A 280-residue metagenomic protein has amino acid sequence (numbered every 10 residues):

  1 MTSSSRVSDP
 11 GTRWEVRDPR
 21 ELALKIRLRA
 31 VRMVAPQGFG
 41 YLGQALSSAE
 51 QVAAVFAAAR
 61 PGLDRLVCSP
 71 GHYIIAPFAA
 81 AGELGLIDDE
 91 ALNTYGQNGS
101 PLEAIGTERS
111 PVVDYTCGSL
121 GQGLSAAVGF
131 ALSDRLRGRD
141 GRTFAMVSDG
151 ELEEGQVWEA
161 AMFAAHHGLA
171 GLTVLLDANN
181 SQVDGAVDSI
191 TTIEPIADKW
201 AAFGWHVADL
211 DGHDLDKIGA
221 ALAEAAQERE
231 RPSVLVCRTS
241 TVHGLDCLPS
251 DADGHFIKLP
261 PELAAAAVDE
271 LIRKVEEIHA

Functional and structural regions predicted by a protein language model:
T2-D18: Non-catalytic, mobile gating and regulatory segments of ester bond hydrolases
T2-R6, L215, A220-A280: Glycine/aspartate-rich loop-and-adjacent alpha/beta segment that forms the canonical ThDP
L22-F39, D177-N179: N-terminal capping segment at the start of a domain
V31-M33, A45-H166: Cofactor-binding active-site loop characterized by glycine-rich and histidine/acidic residues
E50, H72-Y73, N179-N180, D214 (+1 more regions): Glycine-rich beta-alpha junction loops
D64-L66, G141-A145, L172, R231-T239: Generic beta-sheet signal
F78-A80, T107, Q156-W158, D184-D188 (+1 more regions): Short acidic, glycine/serine/threonine-rich loops at helix termini
V112, T116-S119, L124-E228: Thiamine diphosphate
